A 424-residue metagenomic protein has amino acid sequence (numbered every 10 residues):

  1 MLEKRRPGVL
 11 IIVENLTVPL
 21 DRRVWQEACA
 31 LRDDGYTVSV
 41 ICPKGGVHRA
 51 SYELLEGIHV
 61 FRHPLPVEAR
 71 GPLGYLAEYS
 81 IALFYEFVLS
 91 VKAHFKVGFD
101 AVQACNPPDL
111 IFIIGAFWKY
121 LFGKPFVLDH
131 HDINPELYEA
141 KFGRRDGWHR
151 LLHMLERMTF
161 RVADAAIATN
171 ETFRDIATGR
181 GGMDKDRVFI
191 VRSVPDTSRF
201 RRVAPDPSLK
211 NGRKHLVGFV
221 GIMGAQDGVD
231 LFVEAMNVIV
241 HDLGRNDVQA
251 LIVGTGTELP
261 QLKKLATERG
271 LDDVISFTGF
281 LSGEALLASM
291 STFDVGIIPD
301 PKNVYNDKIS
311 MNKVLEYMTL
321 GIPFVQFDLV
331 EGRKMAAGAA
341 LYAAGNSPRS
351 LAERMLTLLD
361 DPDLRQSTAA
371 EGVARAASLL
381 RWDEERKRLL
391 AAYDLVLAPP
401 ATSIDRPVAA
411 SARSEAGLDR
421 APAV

Functional and structural regions predicted by a protein language model:
M1-H48, Y52-H59, A401, P407-V424: N-terminal subdomain of nucleotide-sugar transferases
L10, L209-N237, L251: Conserved donor-binding/catalytic core segment of Leloir-type glycosyltransferases
V88-V91, L110-I113, F117-F122, L128 (+1 more regions): Membrane-proximal helix-turn-helix segments that form the acceptor-binding/catalytic region of lipid-linked
T172, S193-V194: Carbohydrate-associated surface elements
A204-P205, D363-D394: A charged, aromatic-enriched C-terminal amphipathic alpha-helix characteristic of glycosyltransferases across folds
D227, E284-S289, G296-T319, V325-M335: Nucleotide-sugar-dependent
L243, V253, P260-A285, M290: Nucleotide-activated donor-binding/catalytic signature segment of Leloir-type glycosyltransferases, i.e., the conserved
A340-P348, T357-D363: Conserved acidic donor-binding segment of nucleotide-sugar-dependent glycosyltransferases
